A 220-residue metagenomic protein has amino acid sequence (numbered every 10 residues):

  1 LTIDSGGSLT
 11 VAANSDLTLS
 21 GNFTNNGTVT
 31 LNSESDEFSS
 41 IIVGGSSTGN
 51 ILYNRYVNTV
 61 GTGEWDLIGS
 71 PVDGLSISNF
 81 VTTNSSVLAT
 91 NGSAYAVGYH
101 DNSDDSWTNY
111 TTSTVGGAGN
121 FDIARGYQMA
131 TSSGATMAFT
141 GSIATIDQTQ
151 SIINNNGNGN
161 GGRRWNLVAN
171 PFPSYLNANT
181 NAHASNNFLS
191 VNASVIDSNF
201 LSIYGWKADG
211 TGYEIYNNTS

Functional and structural regions predicted by a protein language model:
T2-S220: N-terminal exported-region signature
